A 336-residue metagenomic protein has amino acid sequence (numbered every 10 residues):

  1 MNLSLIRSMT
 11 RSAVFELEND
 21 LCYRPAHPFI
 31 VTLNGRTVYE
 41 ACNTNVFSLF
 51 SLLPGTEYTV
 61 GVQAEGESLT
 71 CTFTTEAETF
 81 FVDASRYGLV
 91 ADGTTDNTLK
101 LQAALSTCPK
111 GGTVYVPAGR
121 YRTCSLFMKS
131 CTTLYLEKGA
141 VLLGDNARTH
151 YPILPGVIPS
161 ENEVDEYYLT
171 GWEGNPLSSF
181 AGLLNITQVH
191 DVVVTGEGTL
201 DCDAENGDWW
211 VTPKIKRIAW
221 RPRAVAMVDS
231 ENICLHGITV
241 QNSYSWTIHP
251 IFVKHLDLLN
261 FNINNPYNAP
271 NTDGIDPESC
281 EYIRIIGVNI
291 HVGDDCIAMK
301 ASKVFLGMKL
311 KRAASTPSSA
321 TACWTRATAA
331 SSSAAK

Functional and structural regions predicted by a protein language model:
M1-K336: Extracellular/periplasmic carbohydrate-active domains that bind, remodel, or depolymerize complex polysaccharides
